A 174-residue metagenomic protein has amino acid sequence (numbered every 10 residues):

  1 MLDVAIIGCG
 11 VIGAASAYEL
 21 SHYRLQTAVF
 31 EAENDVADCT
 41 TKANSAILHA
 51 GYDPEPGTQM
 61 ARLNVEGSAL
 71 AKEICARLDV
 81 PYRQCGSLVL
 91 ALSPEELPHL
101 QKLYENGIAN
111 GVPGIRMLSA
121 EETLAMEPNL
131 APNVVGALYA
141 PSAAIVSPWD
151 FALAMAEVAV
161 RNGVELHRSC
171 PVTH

Functional and structural regions predicted by a protein language model:
L2-V29: N-terminal Rossmann-like FAD-binding beta1-loop-alpha1 element of flavoenzymes
S21-A43: Glycine-rich FAD pyrophosphate-binding loop
L25, V112, V164: Short phosphate-binding/catalytic loops that engage adenosine nucleotides
E31, Q84, S119-A120, R168-C170: Short loop/edge segments at beta-strand edges and connector loops that shape dinucleotide/nucleotide cofactor-binding
A37-D38, A125, H174: Conserved protein kinase catalytic core
A46-M126, V135: Dinucleotide-binding Rossmann-like beta1-alpha1 core, especially the glycine-rich loop that anchors the ADP
L138-H174: Helical element adjacent to the flavin cofactor pocket in flavoenzyme catalytic cores
